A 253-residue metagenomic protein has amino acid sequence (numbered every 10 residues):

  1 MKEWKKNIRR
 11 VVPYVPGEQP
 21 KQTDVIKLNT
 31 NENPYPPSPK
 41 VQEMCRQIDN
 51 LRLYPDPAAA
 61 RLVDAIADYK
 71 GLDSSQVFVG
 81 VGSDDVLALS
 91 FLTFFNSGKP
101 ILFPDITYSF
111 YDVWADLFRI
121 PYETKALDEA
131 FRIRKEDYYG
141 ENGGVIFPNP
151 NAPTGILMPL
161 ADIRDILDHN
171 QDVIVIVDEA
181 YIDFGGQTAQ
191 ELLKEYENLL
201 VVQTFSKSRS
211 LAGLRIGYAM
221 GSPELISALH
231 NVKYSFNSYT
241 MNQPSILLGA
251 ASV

Functional and structural regions predicted by a protein language model:
M1-L53, E141: N-terminal "arm"/small-domain region of PLP-dependent enzymes with the aminotransferase-like
A59-P100: Phosphate-binding glycine-rich loop
V77, V173, N198-L199: Short, conserved active-site loop motifs that form the nucleotide-linked donor/cofactor pocket
G82-F95, P159, V177-Y181, G185-G186 (+1 more regions): Glycine/small-residue-rich loop that forms an oxyanion/phosphate-binding "nest" at active or ligand-binding sites
T93-P148: PLP-dependent aminotransferase-like
D128-D183: Active-site phosphate-binding strand-loop segment of PLP-dependent enzymes
N198-V253: PLP-dependent aminotransferase class I/II
